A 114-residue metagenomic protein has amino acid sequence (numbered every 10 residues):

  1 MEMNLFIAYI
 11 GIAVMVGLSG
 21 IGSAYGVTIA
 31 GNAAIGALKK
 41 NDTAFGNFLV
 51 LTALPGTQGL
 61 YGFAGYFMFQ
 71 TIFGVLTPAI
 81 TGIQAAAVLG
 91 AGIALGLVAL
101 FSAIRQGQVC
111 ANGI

Functional and structural regions predicted by a protein language model:
M1-I114: Hydrophobic, small-residue-rich transmembrane alpha-helices and their short perimembrane loops in multi-pass membrane
